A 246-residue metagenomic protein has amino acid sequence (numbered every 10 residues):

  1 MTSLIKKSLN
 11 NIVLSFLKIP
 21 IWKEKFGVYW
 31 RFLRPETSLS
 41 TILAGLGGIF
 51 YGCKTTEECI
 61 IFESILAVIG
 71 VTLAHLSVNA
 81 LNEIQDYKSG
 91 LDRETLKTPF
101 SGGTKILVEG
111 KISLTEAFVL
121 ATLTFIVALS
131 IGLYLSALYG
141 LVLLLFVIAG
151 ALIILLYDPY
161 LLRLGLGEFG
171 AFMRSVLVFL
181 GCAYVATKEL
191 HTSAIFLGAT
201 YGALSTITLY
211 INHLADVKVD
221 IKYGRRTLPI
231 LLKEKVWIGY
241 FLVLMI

Functional and structural regions predicted by a protein language model:
T2-L66, G70-A74, V78, L161-G170: Topogenic membrane-insertion module of multi-pass membrane proteins
W22, G27, G103-T192: Intramembrane alpha-helical segments
S38-I42, I61-I69, F118-T122, L143-I148 (+3 more regions): Hydrophobic alpha-helical transmembrane segments
L39-G48, F169-Y184, Y201, P229-E234: Small-residue-rich segments of transmembrane alpha-helices in multi-pass membrane proteins, especially helix faces
L46-Y51, T56-I84, L144-L155, H191-I211: Membrane-embedded alpha-helical segments that form the functional core of polytopic membrane enzymes, especially those
C53-E57, E83, Y87-L91, A137-L141 (+3 more regions): Transmembrane helix-loop junctions in multipass membrane proteins, especially transporters and channels
K54-T56, A171-V217, I221, I238-G239: Functional transmembrane core segments of multi-pass inner-membrane proteins
N79-I126, S205-M245: Solvent-exposed interhelical
